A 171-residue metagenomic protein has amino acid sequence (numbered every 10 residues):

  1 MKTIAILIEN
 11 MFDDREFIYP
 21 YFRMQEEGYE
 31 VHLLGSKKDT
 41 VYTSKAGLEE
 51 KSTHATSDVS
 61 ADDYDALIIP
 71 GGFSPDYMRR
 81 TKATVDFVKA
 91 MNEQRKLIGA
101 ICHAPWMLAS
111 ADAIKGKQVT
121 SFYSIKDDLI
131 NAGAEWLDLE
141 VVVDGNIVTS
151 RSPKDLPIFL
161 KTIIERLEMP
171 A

Functional and structural regions predicted by a protein language model:
M1-Q94, I98, M107-A113, K126-A171: Extended, subdomain-level signal for the structured scaffold at the beginning of enzyme domains
I101-H103: Short, thiol/selenol-centered motifs that function as redox-active sites or metal-ligating centers
G116: Exposed beta-strand and adjacent loop surfaces of beta-rich binding modules that mediate intermolecular recognition
V119: Anionic-ligand binding patches
